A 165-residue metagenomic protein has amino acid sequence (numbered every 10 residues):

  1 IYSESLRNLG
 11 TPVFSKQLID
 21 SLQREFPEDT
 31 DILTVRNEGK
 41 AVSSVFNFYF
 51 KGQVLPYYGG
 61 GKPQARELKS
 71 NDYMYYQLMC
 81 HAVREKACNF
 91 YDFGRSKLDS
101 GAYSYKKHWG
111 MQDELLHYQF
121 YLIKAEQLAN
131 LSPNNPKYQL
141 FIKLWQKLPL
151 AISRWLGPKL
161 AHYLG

Functional and structural regions predicted by a protein language model:
I1-E67, A82: A conserved beta-strand-loop-helix scaffold within acyl/acetyltransferase catalytic domains
V13-Q17, N37-K40, M74, D99-Y103 (+1 more regions): Short amphipathic alpha-helical surface micro-motifs
Q17-L18, R36, Y58, K69-D72 (+4 more regions): Solvent-exposed, flexible loop/coil residues
T30, M74, Y118-F120: Generic preference for hydrophobic/aromatic residues in regular secondary structure cores
A41-Q53, N71-D72, L148-G165: Short flexible/disordered coil segments
Y49-G52, Y76, C80, N130 (+2 more regions): Membrane-targeting and insertion segments and their boundary/processing signals
K51-L115: Acyl-donor binding region in acyl/amide transferases
N89-G165: Active-site/acyl-donor-binding loops of N-acyltransferases
